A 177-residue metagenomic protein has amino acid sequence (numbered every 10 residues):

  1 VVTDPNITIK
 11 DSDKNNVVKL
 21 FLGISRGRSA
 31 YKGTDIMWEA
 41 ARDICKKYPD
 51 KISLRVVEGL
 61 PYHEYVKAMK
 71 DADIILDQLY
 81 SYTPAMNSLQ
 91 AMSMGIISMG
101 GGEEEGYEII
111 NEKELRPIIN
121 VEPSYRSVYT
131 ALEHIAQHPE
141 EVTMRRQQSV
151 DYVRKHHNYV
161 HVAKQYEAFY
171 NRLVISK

Functional and structural regions predicted by a protein language model:
V2-K32, W38: Conserved donor-binding/catalytic core segment of Leloir-type glycosyltransferases
V18-L20, D35-V66: A conserved nucleotide-sugar
Y62-Y65, A85-S88, P117, V128: Acidic, amphipathic alpha-helical patches
V66, S88-S93, Y107-E108: Short alpha-helical segment that forms part of, or immediately flanks, the ligand-binding pocket in carbohydrate-active
K70-T83, I96: Acidic donor-binding loop of glycosyltransferase active sites
I97-E104: Short hydrophobic beta-strand element within catalytic cores of glycosyltransferases and related nucleotide-activated
Y107-E133: Change "using UDP/GDP/dTDP sugars" to "using nucleotide sugars
E140-N171: A charged, aromatic-enriched C-terminal amphipathic alpha-helix characteristic of glycosyltransferases across folds
